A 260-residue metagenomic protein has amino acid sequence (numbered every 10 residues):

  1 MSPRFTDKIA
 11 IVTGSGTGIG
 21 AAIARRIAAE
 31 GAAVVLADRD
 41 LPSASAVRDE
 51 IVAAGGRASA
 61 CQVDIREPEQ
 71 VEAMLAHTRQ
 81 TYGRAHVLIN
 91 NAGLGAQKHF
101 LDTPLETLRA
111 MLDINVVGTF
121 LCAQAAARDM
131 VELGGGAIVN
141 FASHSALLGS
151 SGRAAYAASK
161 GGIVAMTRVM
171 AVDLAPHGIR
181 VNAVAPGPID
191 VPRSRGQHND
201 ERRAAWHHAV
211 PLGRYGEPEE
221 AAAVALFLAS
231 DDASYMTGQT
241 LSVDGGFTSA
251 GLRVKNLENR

Functional and structural regions predicted by a protein language model:
I9, G16-G18: Conserved glycine-rich cofactor-binding loop
Y82, F120, I179-R180, R214-V243 (+1 more regions): C-terminal substrate-recognition "lid" of short-chain dehydrogenase/reductases
H99-F100, T107-L112, W206: Substrate-binding pocket helix/loop in short-chain dehydrogenase/reductase
A123, S159, T167: Active-site helix of classical SDR
R128, V172-P176, S234: Alpha-helical segment proximal to the catalytic Tyr-Lys
S143: Residue(s) in the substrate-gating loop at a strand-loop-helix junction that position the organic substrate next
L148, T237-R260: Short C-terminal tail/terminal secondary-structure segment of NAD(P)H-dependent dehydrogenase/reductase domains
